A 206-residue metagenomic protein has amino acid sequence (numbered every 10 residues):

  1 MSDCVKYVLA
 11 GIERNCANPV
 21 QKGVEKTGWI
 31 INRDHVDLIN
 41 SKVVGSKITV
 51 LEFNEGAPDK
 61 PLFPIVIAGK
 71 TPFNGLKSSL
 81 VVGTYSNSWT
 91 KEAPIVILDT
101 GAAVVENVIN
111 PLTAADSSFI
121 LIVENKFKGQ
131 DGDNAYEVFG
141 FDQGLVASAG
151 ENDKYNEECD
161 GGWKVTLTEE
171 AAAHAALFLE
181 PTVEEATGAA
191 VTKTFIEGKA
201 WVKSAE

Functional and structural regions predicted by a protein language model:
S2-E92, Q143-E157: Solvent-exposed edge beta-strands and adjacent loop segments that serve as assembly or binding interfaces
I12-N15, R33-D34, L98-A103, K126-K128 (+3 more regions): Generic structural motif
T27-I30, I95, V165-T168: Short beta-strand element of the conserved SAM-dependent methyltransferase core
G45-I48, Y136, W201: Tryptophan-centered short beta-strand motifs
A68-F141: Structured, beta-strand-rich domain cores that present glycine/charged loop surfaces used to bind extended ligands
G140-E206: Mixed-charge, glycine-accented linear interaction segment located at domain edges/termini
